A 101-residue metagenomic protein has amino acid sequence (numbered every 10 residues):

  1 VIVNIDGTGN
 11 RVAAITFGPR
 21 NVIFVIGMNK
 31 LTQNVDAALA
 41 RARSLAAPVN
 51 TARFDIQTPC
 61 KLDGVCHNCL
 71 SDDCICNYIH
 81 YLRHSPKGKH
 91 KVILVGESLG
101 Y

Functional and structural regions predicted by a protein language model:
I2-Y101: Conserved phosphate- and dinucleotide-binding cores of soluble alpha/beta proteins, encompassing both enzyme active
